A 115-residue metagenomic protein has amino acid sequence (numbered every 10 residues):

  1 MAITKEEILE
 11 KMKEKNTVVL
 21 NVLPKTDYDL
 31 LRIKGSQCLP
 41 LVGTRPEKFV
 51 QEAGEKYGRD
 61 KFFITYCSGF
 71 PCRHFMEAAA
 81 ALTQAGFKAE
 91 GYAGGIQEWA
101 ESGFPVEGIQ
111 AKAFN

Functional and structural regions predicted by a protein language model:
M1-E6, T17, T26-I64, G69-N115: Rhodanese-like catalytic fold shared by cysteine-dependent sulfurtransferases and DSP/PTP-type phosphatases
E7-K11: Short amphipathic alpha-helices and their capping/turn segments at secondary-structure boundaries
V19-N21: Structural scaffold elements adjacent to functional motifs in cytosolic proteins
